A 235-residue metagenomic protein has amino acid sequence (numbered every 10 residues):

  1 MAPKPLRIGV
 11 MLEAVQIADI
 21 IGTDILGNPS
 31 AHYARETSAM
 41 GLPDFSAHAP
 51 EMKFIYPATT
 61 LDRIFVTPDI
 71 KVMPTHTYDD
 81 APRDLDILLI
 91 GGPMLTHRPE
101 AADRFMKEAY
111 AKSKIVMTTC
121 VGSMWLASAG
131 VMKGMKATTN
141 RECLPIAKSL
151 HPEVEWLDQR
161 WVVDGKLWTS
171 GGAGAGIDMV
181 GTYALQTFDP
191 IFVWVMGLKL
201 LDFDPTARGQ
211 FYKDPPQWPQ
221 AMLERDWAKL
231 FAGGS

Functional and structural regions predicted by a protein language model:
M1-V116, M124-A127, P145, L157-D158 (+1 more regions): Extended, subdomain-level signal for the structured scaffold at the beginning of enzyme domains
P50, K112, V131-K133, H151-P152: Short, structured coil segments at secondary-structure junctions
Y110-A111, V163-W168: Short pre-catalytic strand/loop immediately N-terminal to key active-site residues, enriched for Gly-Thr
V116-M117, T138, L157, W168: Structural detector of well-ordered beta-strand residues that form the stable sheet scaffold of enzyme domains
V131-S149: Short, glycine-/small-residue-rich phosphate/pyrophosphate-handling segment
V154-D164: The feature captures the short pre-catalytic strand/loop hairpin that immediately precedes and shapes the active-site
T169-G174: Short glycine/threonine-rich catalytic loop with a Thr-x-Gly-x-Asp
